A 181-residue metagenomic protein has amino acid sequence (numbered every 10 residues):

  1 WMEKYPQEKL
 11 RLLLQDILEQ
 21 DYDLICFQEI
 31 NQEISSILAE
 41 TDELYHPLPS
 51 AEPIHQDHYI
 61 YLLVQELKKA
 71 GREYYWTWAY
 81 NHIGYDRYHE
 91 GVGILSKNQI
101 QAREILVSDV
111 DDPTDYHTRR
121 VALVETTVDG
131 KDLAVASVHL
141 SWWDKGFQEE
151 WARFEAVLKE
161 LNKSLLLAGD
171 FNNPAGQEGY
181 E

Functional and structural regions predicted by a protein language model:
W1-D86: N-terminal, active-site-proximal structural segment of metallo-dependent hydrolase catalytic domains
W1-K4, I105-T114, S137-K145, A175: Surface-exposed cleft-lining segments at the edges of enzyme active sites
L24, L133, S164-L166: Short, Asp-centered acidic motifs that coordinate Mg2+ and/or phosphate in catalytic or ligand-binding sites
E29-I30, V138-L140, D170-F171: Active-site metal-binding loops of divalent metal-dependent hydrolases
Q32-I37, G84-V92, R103, D144 (+1 more regions): Short catalytic/ligand-binding loop motif for oxyanion handling, primarily in non-cytosolic enzymes, centered on
L44-P49, W143-E181: Metal-dependent phosphoesterases centered on the DNase I-like endonuclease/exonuclease/phosphatase
G71-D109: Catalytic-core segment of enzymes that process non-peptidic bonds
Y88-A102, Y116-S137: Beta-strand-turn-beta hairpins that frame and shape the catalytic cleft of phosphate-ester-processing enzymes
